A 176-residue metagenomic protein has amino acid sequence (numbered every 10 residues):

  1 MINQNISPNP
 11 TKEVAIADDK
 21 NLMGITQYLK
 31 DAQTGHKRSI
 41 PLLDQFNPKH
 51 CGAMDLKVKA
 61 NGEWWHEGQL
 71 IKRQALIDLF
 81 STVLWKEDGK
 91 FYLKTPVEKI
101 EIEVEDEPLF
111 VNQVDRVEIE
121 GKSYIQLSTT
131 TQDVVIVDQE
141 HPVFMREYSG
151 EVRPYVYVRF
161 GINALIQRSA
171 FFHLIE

Functional and structural regions predicted by a protein language model:
M1-E176: Long, non-globular segments of proteins
